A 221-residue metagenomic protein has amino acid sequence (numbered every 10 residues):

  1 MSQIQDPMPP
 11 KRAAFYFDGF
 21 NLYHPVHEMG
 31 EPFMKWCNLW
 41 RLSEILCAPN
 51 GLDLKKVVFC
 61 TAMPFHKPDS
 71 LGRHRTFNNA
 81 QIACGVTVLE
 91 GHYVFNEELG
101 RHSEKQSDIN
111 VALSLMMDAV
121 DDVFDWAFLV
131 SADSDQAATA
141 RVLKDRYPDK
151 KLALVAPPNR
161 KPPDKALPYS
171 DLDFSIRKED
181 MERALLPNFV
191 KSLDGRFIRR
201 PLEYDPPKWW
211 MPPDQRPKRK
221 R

Functional and structural regions predicted by a protein language model:
S2-S103, K151: Domain-level signal for Mg2+-assisted phosphodiester chemistry and nucleotide/NA-binding surfaces in nucleic-acid
A83, T87-R221: Nuclease catalytic cores that cleave nucleic-acid phosphodiester bonds, predominantly acidic two-metal-ion
